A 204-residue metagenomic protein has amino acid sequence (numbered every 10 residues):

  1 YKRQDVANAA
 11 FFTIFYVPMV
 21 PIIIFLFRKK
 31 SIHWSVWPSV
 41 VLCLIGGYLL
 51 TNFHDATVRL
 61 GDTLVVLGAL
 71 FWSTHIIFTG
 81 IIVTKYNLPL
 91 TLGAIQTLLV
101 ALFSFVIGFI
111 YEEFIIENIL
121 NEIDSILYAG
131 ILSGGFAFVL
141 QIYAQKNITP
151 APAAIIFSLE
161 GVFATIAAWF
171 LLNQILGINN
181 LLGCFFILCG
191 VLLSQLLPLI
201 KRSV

Functional and structural regions predicted by a protein language model:
Y1: Conserved small/polar residues in nucleotide/adenosyl-binding loops
A9-F15, T79-A101, G134-F170: Helix-helix packing/entry segments at the starts of transmembrane helices
F15-P38, V162-L181: C-terminal transmembrane-helix exit sites in multi-pass transporters
V17-I22, S73, F105, G130-G135 (+3 more regions): Hydrophobic/small/kink-forming positions within alpha-helical transmembrane segments of polytopic membrane proteins
V20-P21, L26, D55-E112, I126: Transmembrane alpha-helical segments that form core, pore/gating elements of small-molecule transporters/exporters
I32-N52, L70, S104, S158 (+1 more regions): Hydrophobic transmembrane alpha-helices of multi-pass small-molecule transport proteins
P38, L60-G68, I116-F136, F157: Loop-to-transmembrane-helix transition segments
E122-D124, F157-V204: C-terminal-most transmembrane helix of multi-pass membrane proteins
